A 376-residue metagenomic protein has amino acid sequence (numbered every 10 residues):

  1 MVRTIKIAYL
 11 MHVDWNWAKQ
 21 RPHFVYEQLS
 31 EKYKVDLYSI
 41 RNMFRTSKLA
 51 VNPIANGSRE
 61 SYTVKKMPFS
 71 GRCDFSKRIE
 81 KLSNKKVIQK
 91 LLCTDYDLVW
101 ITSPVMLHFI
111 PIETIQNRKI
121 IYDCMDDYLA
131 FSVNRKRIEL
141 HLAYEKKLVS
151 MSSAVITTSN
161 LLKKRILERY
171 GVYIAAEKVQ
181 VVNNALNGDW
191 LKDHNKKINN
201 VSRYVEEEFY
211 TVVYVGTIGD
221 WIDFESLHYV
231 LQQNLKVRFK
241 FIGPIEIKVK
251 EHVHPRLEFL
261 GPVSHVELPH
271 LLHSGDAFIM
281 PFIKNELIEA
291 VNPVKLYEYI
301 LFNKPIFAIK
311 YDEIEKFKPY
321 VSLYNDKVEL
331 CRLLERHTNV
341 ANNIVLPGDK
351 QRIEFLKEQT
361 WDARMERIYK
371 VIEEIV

Functional and structural regions predicted by a protein language model:
K85-C93, F109, R135-T158: Membrane-proximal helix-turn-helix segments that form the acceptor-binding/catalytic region of lipid-linked
F109, M151-K178: A short, active-site helix/loop in glycosyltransferases that binds the activated sugar's phosphate group
S153, L272-A290, K304-P305: Acidic donor-binding loop of glycosyltransferase active sites
L161, V182-A185: Carbohydrate-associated surface elements
Y204-I222, L227-L231, F239-I242: Conserved donor-binding/catalytic core segment of Leloir-type glycosyltransferases
E246-L272: Nucleotide-activated donor-binding/catalytic signature segment of Leloir-type glycosyltransferases, i.e., the conserved
E315-R336: Change "using UDP/GDP/dTDP sugars" to "using nucleotide sugars
N342-E373: A charged, aromatic-enriched C-terminal amphipathic alpha-helix characteristic of glycosyltransferases across folds
